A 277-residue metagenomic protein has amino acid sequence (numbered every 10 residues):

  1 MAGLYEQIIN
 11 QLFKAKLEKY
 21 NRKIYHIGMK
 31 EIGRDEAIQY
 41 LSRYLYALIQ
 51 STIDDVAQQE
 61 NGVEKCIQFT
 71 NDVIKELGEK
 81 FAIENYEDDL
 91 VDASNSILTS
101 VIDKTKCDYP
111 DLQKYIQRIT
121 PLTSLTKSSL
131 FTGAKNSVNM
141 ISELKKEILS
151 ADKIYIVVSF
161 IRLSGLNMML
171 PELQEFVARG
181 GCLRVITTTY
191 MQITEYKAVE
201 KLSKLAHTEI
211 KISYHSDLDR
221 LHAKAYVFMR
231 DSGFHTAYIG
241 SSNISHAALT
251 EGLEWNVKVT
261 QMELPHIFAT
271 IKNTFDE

Functional and structural regions predicted by a protein language model:
M1-E277: PLD/PLD-like phosphodiesterase catalytic module centered on the HKD motif
